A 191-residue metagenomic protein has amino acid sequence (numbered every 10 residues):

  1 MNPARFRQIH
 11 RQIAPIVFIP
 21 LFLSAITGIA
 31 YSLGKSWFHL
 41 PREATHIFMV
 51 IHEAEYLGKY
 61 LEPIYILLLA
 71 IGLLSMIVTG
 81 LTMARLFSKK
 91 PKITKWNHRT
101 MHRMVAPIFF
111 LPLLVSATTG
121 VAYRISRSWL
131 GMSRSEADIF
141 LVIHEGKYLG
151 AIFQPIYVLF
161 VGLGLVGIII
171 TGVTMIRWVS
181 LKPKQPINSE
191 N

Functional and structural regions predicted by a protein language model:
M1-N191: Membrane-embedded alpha-helical bundles that constitute the cytochrome b-like, heme-associated redox core of multi-pass
